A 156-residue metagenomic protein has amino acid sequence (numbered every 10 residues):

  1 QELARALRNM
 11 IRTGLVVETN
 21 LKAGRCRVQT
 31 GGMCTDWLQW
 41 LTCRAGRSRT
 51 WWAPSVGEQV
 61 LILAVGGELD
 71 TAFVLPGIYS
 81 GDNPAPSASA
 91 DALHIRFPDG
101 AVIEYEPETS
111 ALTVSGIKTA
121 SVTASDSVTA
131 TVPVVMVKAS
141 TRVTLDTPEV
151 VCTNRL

Functional and structural regions predicted by a protein language model:
Q1-L3, L7-R8, W51, S55-E58 (+1 more regions): Right-handed beta-helix
I11: Short coil/loop residues immediately preceding or within conserved phosphate-binding loops of NTP-utilizing enzyme
L15-E18, V74: Conserved hydrophobic positions within beta-strands
K22-V28: Short aromatic-glycine-enriched beta-strand elements
Q29-W37, L93, F97-D99: Short solvent-exposed strand/turn elements
T35-W52: Beta-strand/loop nucleic-acid-binding surfaces
